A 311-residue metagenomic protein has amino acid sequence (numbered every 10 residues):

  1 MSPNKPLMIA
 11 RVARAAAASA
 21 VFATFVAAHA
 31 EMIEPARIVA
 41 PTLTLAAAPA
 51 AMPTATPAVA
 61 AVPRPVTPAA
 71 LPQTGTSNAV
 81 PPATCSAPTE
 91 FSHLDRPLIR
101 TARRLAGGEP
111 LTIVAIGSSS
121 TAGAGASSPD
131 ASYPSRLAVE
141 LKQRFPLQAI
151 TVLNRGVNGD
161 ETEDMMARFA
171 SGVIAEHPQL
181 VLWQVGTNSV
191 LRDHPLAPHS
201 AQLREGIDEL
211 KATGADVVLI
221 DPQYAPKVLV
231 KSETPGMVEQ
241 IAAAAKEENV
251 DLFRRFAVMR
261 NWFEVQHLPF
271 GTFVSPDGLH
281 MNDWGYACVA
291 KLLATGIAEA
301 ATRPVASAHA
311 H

Functional and structural regions predicted by a protein language model:
M1-V114, G123-S127, Q143-Q148, E176 (+1 more regions): N-terminal secretory targeting modules
V114-G117, I220: Short hydrophobic segments within beta-strands
I116-S118, V185-G186: Short loop/turn segments at strand-loop or loop-helix junctions that form parts of catalytic or ligand-binding pockets
S119-S120, G156: Catalytic nucleophile serine of serine hydrolases, specifically the conserved "nucleophile elbow" pentapeptide
A138-Q148, D160-A310: Alpha-helical cap/lid subdomain in secreted, periplasmic, or secretory-pathway luminal O-acyl-processing enzymes
L153-E161: Short beta->alpha junction loops
